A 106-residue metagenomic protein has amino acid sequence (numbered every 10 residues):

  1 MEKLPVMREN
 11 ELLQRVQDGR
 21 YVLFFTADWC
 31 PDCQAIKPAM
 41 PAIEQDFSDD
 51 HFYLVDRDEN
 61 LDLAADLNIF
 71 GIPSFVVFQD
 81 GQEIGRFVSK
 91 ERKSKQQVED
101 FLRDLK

Functional and structural regions predicted by a protein language model:
M1-Y21, Q97-K106: N-terminal leader/targeting and pre-domain segments
V6-M7, F25, E44, S48-D62: Thiol-based oxidoreductase modules, predominantly thioredoxin-like and allied folds used for disulfide exchange
T26-W29, G71: Short pre-active-site segment immediately N-terminal to redox-active cysteine/selenocysteine motifs in thiol-based
C30-C33, F75: The canonical Cys-X-X-Cys-His
Q34-A35, D66-L67, R92-K93: Chalcogenol-based redox active-site neighborhoods
Q34-D46: Typically the conserved alpha-helix immediately C-terminal to a functionally engaged Cys/Sec in thioredoxin-like
L67-V76: Structural micro-motif
V77-K106: Non-catalytic, surface beta->alpha helical segment in thiol-disulfide oxidoreductase systems
